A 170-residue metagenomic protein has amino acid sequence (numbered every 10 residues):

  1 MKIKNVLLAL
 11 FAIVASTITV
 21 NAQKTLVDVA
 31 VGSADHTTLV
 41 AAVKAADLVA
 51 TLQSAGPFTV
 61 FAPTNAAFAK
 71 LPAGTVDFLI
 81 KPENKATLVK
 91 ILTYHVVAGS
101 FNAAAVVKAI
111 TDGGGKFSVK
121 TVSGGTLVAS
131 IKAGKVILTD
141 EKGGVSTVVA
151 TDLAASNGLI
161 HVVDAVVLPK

Functional and structural regions predicted by a protein language model:
M1-L8: Bacterial N-terminal signal peptides that target proteins for export
N5, I18-K170: Mature, structured domains of secreted/extracytosolic soluble proteins
A9-A12, A129: Generic detector of low-complexity/intrinsically disordered segments and short hydrophobic N-terminal stretches
F11-T19: Hydrophobic h-region of N-terminal signal peptides that target proteins for export in Gram-negative bacteria
